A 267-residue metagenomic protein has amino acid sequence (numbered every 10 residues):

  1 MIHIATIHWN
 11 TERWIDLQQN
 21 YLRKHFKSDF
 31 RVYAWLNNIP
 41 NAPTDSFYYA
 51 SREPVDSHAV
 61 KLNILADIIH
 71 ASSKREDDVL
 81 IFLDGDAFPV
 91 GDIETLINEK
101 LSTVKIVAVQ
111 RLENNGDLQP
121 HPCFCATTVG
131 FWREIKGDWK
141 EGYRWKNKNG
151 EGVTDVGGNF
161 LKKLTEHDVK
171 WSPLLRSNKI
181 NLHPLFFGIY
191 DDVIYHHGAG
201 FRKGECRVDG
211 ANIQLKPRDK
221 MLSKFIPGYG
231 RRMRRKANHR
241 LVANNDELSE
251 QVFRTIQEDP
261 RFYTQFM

Functional and structural regions predicted by a protein language model:
H3-T11: A conserved hydrophobic helix/loop-capping motif in glycosyltransferases and polysaccharide synthases
N20-F30: Short, acidic, metal-binding catalytic loop of nucleotide-sugar glycosyltransferases
A34-D77: Active-site-proximal specificity loops/subdomain of glycosyltransferases
E76-F88: Short beta-strand-to-loop acidic/aromatic patch adjacent to the donor-nucleotide binding site
P89-E166: Conserved catalytic core of nucleotide-sugar-dependent glycosyltransferases
E134-I226: Catalytic core and acceptor-binding pocket of nucleotide-sugar-dependent glycosyltransferases
L215-M267: Membrane-proximal basic amphipathic "stem/tether" segments
